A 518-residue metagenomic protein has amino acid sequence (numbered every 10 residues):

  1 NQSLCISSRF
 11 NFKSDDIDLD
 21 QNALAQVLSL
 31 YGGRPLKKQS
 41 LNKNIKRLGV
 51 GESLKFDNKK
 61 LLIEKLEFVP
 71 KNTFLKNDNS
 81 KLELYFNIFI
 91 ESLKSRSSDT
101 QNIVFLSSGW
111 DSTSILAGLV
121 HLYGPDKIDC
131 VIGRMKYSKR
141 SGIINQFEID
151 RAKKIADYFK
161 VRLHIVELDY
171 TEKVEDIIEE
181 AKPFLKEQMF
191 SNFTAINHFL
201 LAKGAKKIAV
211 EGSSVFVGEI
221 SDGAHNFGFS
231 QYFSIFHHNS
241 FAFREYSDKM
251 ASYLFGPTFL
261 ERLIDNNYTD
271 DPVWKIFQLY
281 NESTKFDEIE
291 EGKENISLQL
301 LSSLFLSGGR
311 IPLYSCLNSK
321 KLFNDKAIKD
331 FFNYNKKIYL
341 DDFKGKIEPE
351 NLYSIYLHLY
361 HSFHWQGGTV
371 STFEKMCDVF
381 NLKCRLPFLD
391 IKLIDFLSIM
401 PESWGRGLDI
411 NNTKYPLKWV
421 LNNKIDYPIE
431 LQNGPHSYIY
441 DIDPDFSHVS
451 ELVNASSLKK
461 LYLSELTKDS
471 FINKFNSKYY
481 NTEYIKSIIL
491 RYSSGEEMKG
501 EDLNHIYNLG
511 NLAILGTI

Functional and structural regions predicted by a protein language model:
N1-L168, E180: Cysteine-centered catalytic environments shared across enzyme families
N11-F12, W110-S112, M135-S138, Y170-K173 (+6 more regions): Short, solvent-exposed loop/turn segments at secondary-structure junctions
S14-D16, N42-G49, N281-I518: Adenosyl-5′-phosphate
K55, L82-V104, G204-A209, H364-T372 (+1 more regions): Phosphate/ATP-binding catalytic cores across multiple sugar-kinase/actin-like superfamilies, primarily ASKHA
V104-S107, V131-G133, F216-E219, S398 (+1 more regions): Short beta-strand segments
A117-H121, K203, G516: Short, well-ordered alpha-helices that flank and scaffold nucleotide-derived cofactor binding pockets
K136-A205, D222-A242, K249, L254 (+2 more regions): ATP-dependent adenylate-handling ligase core
I177, F199-E290, Q299-L300, L304 (+4 more regions): Active-site adenylate/phosphate-handling loop in enzymes that bind or generate adenylated species
